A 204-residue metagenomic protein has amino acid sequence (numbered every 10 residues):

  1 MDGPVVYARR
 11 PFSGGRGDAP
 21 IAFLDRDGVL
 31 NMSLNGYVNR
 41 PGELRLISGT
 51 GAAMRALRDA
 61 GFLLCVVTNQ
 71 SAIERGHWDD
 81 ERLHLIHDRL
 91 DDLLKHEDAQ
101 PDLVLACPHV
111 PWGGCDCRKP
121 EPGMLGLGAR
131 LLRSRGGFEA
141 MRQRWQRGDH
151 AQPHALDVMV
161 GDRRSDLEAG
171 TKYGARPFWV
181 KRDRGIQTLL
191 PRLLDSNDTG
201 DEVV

Functional and structural regions predicted by a protein language model:
M1-A22, E81-H84, D88-Q100, W112-V204: Asp-based, Mg2+/Mn2+-dependent phosphohydrolase catalytic module
M1-C65: Active-site neighborhood of HAD-like aspartate-dependent phosphohydrolases
R26, N35, N69-Q70, H109 (+1 more regions): Active-site loop/turn elements of alpha/beta-hydrolase fold enzymes, especially the short glycine-/histidine-rich
N31-S33, R75, L167-E168: Conserved protein kinase catalytic core
Y37-N39, H109, C117: Short, flexible, glycine-rich and Lys/Arg-enriched loop motifs at helix boundaries that contact anionic partners
R40-I47, D79-H84, R118: Flexible, glycine- and charge-enriched loops at secondary-structure boundaries
T50, M54-H87, A99-G113: Substrate-recognition element of Asp-dependent hydrolases with the DxDx(T/V) motif
